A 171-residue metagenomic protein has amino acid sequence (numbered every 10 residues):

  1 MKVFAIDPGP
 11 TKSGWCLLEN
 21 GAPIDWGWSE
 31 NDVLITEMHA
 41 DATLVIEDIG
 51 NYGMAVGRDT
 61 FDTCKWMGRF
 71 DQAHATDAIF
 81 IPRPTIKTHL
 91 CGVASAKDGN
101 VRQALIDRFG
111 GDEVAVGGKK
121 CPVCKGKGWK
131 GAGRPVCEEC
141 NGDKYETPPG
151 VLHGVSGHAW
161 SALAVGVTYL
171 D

Functional and structural regions predicted by a protein language model:
M1-K125, K130-R134, E138-N141, Y145-D171: Phosphate- and other anionic-substrate recognition elements at nucleic-acid/protein interfaces
